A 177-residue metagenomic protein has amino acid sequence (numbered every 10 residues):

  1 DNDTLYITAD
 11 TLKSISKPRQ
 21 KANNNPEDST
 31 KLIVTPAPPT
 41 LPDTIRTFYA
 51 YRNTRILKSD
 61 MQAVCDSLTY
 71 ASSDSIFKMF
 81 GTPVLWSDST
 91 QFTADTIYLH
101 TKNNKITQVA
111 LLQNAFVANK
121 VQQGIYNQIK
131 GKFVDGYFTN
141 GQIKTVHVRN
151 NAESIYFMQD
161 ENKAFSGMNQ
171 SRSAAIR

Functional and structural regions predicted by a protein language model:
D1-R177: Structural signature for solvent-exposed beta-strand/loop edge elements and short helix-capping sites, enriched
